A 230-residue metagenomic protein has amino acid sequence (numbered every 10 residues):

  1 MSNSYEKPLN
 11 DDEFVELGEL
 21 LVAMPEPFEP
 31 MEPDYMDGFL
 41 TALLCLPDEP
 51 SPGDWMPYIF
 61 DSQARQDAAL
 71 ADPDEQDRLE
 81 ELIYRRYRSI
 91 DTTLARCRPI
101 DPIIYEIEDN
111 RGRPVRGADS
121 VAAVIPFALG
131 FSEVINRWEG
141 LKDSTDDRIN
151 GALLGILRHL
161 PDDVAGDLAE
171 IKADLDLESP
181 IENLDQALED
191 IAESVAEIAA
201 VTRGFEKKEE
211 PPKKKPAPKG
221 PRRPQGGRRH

Functional and structural regions predicted by a protein language model:
M1-A128, S132-H230: Domain-length accessory/inserted modules outside core catalytic folds
